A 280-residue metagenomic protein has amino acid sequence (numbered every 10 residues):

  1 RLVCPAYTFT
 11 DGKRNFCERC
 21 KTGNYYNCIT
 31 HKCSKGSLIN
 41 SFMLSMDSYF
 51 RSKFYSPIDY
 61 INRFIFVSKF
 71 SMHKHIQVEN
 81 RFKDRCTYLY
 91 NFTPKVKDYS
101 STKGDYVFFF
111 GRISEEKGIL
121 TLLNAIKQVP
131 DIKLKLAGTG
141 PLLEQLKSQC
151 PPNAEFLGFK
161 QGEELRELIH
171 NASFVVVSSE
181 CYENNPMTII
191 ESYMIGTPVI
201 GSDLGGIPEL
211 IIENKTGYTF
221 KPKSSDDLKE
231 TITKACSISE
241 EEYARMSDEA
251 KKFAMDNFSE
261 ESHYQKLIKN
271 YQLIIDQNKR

Functional and structural regions predicted by a protein language model:
E18-K97, F156: Donor nucleotide-sugar binding/catalytic pocket of nucleotide-sugar-dependent glycosyltransferases
I65, T93, Y99-K117, L122-K127 (+1 more regions): Conserved donor-binding/catalytic core segment of Leloir-type glycosyltransferases
E144-E163: Nucleotide-activated donor-binding/catalytic signature segment of Leloir-type glycosyltransferases, i.e., the conserved
F159-K160, E167-A172: Short alpha-helical donor nucleotide-sugar binding micro-motif in glycosyltransferases
I189-I190, L204-N214, Y218-T219: Short acidic/histidine- and often glycine-rich active-site loop of Leloir-type glycosyltransferases that engages
P198-G201: Short hydrophobic beta-strand element within catalytic cores of glycosyltransferases and related nucleotide-activated
E213-N214, Y218-S225, K234-E240: Conserved acidic donor-binding segment of nucleotide-sugar-dependent glycosyltransferases
K234, E241-N257, H263-K269: A short, well-ordered alpha-helix in the C-terminal region of glycosyltransferases
